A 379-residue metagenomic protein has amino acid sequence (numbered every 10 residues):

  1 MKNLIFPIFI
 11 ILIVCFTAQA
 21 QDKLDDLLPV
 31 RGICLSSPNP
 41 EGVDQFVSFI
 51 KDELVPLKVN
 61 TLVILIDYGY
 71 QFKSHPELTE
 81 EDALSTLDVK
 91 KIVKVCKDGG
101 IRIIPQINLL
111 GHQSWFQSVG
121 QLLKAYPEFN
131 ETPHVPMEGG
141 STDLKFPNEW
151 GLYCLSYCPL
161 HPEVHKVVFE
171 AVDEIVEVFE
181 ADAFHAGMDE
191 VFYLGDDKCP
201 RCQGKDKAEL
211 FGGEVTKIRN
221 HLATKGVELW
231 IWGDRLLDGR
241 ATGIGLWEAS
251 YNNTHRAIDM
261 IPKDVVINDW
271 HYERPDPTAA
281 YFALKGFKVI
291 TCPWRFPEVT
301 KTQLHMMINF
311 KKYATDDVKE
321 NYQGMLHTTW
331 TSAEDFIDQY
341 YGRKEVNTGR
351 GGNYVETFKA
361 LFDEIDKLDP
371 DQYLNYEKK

Functional and structural regions predicted by a protein language model:
M1-I5: Positively charged n-region of N-terminal signal peptides that target proteins for export
P7-C15: Bacterial N-terminal signal peptides
I8, S37, I66, M188 (+2 more regions): Residues that line or immediately flank small-molecule/substrate-binding pockets and catalytic motifs
F16-A20: Sec/Tat signal peptide C-region and signal peptidase I cleavage site
Q21-D52, P56-L57, T61, T132-G140 (+5 more regions): N-terminal hydrophobic targeting/anchoring segments and the immediately downstream early-domain regions of hydrolases
G32-S250, A257-D259, V265: Aromatic-lined carbohydrate-binding surfaces of glycoside hydrolases
L65-Y68, E81, I104-L110, F116-Y126 (+9 more regions): Secreted glycan hydrolases and related glycan-binding modules that recognize and/or cleave
V178, P200-A360: Catalytic-core regions of glycoside hydrolase
